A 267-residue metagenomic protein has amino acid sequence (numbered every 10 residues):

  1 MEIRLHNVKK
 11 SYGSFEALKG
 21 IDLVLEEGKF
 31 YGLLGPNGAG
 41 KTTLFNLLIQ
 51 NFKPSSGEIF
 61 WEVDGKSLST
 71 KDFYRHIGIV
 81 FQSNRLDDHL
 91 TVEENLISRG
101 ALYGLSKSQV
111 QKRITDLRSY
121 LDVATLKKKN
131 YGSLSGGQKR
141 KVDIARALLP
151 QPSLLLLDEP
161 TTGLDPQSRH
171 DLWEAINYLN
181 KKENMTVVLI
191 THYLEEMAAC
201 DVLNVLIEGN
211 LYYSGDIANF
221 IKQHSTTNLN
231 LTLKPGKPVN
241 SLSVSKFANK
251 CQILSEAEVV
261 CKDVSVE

Functional and structural regions predicted by a protein language model:
I49: Helix-to-loop junction immediately C-terminal to a conserved catalytic motif
G57-K66, D72-F73: Conserved ABC transporter NBD signature motif
I97, A101, S108-L126: Conserved ABC ATPase "signature" region
N130-L134: Conserved ABC ATPase signature
L155-D158: Catalytic Walker B motif of ABC-type/P-loop ATPase nucleotide-binding domains
A175-E256: ABC transporter nucleotide-binding domain
